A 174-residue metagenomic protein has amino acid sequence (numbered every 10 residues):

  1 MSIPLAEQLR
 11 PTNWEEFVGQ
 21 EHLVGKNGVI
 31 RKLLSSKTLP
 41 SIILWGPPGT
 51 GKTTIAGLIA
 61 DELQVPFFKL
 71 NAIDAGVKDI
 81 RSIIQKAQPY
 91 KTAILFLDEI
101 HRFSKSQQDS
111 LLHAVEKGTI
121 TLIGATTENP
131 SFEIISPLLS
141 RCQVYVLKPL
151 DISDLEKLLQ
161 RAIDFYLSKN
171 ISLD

Functional and structural regions predicted by a protein language model:
M1-S36: A short, basic N-terminal segment
S2-I3, K32-L70, I84-Q88, L112-K117 (+1 more regions): Walker A/P-loop
R10-P11, V24, S36-P40, E62-Q64 (+4 more regions): Short loop/turn elements that form and flank the Walker-type P-loop nucleotide-binding site in RecA-like NTPase cores
F17, L44, T53, A60 (+5 more regions): Conserved RecA-like P-loop NTPase ATPase core
L23-G28, V65-L95, S104-K105: Short glycine-rich substrate-engagement loop in P-loop NTPases that contacts/grips substrate
K32-S35, L97, S106-S140: Conserved catalytic/switch belt of AAA+ P-loop NTPases
N71, Q143-E156: Conserved AAA+ ATPase "SRH/arginine-finger" region at the nucleotide-binding site
R141, D154-N170: Conserved AAA+ ATPase "sensor/coupling" helix adjacent to the nucleotide-binding pocket
